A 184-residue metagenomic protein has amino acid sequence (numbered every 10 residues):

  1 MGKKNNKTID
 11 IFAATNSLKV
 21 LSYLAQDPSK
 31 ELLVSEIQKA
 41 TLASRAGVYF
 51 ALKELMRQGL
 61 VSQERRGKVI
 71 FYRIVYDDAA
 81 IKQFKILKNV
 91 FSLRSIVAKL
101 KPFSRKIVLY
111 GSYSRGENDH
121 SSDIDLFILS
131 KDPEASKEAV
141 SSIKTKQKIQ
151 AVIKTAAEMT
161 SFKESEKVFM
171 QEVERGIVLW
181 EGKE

Functional and structural regions predicted by a protein language model:
M1-R105, S114-S121, S130-E184: Catalytic core of pol beta-like nucleotidyltransferases
D125-L126: Conserved, compact domain cores that house catalytic/ligand-binding motifs in diverse enzymes and effector modules
